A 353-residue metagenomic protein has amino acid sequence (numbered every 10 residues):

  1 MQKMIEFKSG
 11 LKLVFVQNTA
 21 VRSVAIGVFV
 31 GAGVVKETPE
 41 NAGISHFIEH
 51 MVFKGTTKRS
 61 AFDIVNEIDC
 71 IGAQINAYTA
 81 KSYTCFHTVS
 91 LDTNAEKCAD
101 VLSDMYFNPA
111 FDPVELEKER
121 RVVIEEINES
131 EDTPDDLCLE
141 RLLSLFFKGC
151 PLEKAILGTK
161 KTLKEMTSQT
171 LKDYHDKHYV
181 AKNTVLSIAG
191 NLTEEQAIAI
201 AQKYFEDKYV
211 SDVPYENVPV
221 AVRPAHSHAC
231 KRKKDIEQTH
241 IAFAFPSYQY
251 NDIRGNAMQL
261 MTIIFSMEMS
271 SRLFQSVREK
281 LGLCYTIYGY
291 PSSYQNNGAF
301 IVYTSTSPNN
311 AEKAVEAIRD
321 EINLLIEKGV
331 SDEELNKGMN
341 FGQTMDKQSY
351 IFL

Functional and structural regions predicted by a protein language model:
M1-S23: N- or domain-start disorder-to-order transition segments that initiate the globular core
E6, Q17, A61-Y215, V220 (+6 more regions): Charge-rich, well-structured scaffold segments of protease-associated domains
Q17-I68, L142, Y179, I253-F265 (+1 more regions): Active/ligand-binding-proximal structured segments within catalytic/core domains that scaffold catalytic residues
R22-V24, T239, L283: A generic structural signal for short beta-strands and their flanking turns/coil linkers
P224: Phosphate-rich ligand and nucleic-acid binding surfaces
S227-H228: Flexible, small-/acidic-enriched active-site or ligand-binding loops
